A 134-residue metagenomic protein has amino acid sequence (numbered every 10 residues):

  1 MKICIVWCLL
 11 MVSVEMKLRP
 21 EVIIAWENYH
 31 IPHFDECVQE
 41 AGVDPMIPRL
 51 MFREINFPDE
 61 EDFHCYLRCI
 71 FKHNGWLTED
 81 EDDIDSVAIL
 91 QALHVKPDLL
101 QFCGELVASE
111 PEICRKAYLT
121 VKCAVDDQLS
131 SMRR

Functional and structural regions predicted by a protein language model:
K2-M16: Cleavable N-terminal signal peptides of Sec/SRP-targeted secreted and luminal proteins
V14-R134: Mature extracellular/luminal domains of secreted and GPI-anchored eukaryotic proteins, especially small
